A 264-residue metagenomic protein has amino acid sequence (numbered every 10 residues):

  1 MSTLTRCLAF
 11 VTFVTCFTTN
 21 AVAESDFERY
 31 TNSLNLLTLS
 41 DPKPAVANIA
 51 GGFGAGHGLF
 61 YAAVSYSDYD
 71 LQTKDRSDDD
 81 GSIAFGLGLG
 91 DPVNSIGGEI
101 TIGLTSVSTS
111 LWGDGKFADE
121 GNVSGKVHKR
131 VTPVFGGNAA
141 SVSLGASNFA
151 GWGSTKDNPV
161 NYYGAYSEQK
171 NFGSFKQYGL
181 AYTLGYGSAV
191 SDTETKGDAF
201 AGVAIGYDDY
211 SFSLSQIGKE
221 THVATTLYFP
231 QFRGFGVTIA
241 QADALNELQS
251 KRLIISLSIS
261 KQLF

Functional and structural regions predicted by a protein language model:
M1-L8: Bacterial N-terminal signal peptides that target proteins for export
A9-C16: Bacterial N-terminal signal peptides
A23-W152, N171: Transmembrane beta-barrel domains of Gram-negative outer membranes and organellar outer membranes
S25-N35, K43, A244-F264: Flexible, glycine-rich linker and terminal segments associated with outer-membrane beta-barrel/transport systems
F60-D70, G98-S110, A140-A150, Y178-V190 (+3 more regions): Transmembrane beta-strand segments that form the barrel wall of outer-membrane beta-barrel proteins
T73, W112-D114, S154-D157, T193-A199: Outer-membrane beta-barrel translocator domains and adjoining extracellular loop/strand segments of Gram-negative
G81-V93, D119-F135, V160-S174, G197-D208 (+3 more regions): Feature captures outer-membrane beta-barrel proteins of Gram-negative bacteria and organelles
L111, G153, N246-S250: Outer-membrane beta-barrel proteins
